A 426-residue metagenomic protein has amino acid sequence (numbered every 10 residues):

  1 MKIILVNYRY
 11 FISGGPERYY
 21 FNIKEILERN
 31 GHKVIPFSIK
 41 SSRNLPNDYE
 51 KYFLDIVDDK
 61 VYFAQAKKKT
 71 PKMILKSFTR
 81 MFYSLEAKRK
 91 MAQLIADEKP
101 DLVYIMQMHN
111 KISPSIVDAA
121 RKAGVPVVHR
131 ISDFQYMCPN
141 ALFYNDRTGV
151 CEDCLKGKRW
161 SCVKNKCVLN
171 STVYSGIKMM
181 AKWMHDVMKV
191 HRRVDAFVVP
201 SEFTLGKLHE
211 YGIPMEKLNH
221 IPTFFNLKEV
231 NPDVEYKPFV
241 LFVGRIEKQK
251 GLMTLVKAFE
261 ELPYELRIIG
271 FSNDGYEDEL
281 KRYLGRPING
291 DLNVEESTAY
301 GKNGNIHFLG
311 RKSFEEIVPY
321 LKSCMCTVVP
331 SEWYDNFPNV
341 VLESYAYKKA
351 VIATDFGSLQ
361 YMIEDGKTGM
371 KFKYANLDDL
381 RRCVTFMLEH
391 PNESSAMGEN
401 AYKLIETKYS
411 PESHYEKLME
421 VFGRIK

Functional and structural regions predicted by a protein language model:
N7-S13, K24-L85, R89, L94 (+1 more regions): N-terminal strand-loop element at the rim of the active site of nucleotide-sugar-dependent glycosyltransferases
R18, R245-E261: A conserved mid-protein helix/loop that constitutes part of the nucleotide-sugar donor-binding site
Y136, D153-V230: Donor nucleotide-sugar binding/catalytic pocket of nucleotide-sugar-dependent glycosyltransferases
D278-E315: Nucleotide-activated donor-binding/catalytic signature segment of Leloir-type glycosyltransferases, i.e., the conserved
R311-K312, P319-C324: Short alpha-helical donor nucleotide-sugar binding micro-motif in glycosyltransferases
V318, V341-A346, Q360-Y361, K367: Short alpha-helical segment that forms part of, or immediately flanks, the ligand-binding pocket in carbohydrate-active
C326, A350-A353: Short hydrophobic beta-strand element within catalytic cores of glycosyltransferases and related nucleotide-activated
D365-G366, M370-L377, F386-N392: Conserved acidic donor-binding segment of nucleotide-sugar-dependent glycosyltransferases
